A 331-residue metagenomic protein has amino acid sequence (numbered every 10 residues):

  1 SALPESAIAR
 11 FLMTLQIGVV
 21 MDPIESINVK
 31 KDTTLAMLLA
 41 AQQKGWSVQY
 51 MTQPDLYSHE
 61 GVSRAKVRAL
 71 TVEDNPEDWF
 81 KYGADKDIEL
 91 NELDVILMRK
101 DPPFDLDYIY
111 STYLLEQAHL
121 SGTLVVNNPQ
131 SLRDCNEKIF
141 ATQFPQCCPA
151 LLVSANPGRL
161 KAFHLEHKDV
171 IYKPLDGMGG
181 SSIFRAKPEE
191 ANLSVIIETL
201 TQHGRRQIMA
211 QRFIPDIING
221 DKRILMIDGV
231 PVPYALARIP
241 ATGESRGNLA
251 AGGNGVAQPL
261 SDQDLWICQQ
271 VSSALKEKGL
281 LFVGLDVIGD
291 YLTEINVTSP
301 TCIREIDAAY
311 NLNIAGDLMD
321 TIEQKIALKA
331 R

Functional and structural regions predicted by a protein language model:
S1-L12: N-terminal amphipathic/basic-hydrophobic helices that include classical n-h-c signal peptides and signal-anchor
L15, M21, I27-K30, T242-G243 (+1 more regions): ATP-dependent carboxylate activation and anion-phosphoryl transfer catalytic cores that bind Mg-ATP to form
V19, L97-M98, Q211: Redox-cofactor binding/interface segments in oxidoreductases and associated redox assembly factors
P23, K100-P103, L175-G177, P300: Short glycine-rich anion-binding loops that position phosphate/pyrophosphate groups of nucleotides and phosphorylated
E25-V153: Conserved N-proximal alpha/beta basic substrate-recognition cap immediately N-terminal to, or forming the N-lobe
Q42, H119, H164-L165, K276: Anion (oxyanion) recognition and catalysis
Q49, V125-V126, I171, M209-Q211: Structural detector of well-ordered beta-strand residues that form the stable sheet scaffold of enzyme domains
G158, L165-D169, D176-L265, L275: Phosphate-binding site of ATP-dependent enzymes
